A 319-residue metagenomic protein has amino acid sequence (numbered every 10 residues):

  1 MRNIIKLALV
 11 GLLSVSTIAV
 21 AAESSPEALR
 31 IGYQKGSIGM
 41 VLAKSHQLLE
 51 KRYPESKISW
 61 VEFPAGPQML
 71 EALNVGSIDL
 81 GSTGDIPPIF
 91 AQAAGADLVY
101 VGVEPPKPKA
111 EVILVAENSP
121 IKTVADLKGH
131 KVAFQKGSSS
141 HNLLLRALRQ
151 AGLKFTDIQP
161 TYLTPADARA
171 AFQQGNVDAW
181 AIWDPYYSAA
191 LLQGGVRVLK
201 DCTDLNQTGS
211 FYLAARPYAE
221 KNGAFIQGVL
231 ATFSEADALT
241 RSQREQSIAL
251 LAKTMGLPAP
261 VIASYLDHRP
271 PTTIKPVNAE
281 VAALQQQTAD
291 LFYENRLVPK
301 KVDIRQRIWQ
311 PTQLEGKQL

Functional and structural regions predicted by a protein language model:
M1-A28, K317-L319: Short, low-complexity disordered leader/linker segments with a strong preference for bacterial N-terminal type II
E23-K154, Q159-Y162, D178-A181, L199 (+1 more regions): Short, glycine-/small- and polar/acidic-enriched structural segments that line small-molecule recognition paths
L29, G129-F134, V177, A215-P217 (+2 more regions): Second-shell loop/turn segments in exported
Y53, S77, S82, Q92 (+9 more regions): Sec/Tat-exported extracytoplasmic proteins
I86, P160-T161, P165-K253: Pocket-lining segment of extracytoplasmic ligand-binding domains
E220-L297: Secondary-structure end/capping motifs
D290-L319: Conserved C-terminal helix/tail region of periplasmic/extracytoplasmic solute-binding proteins
